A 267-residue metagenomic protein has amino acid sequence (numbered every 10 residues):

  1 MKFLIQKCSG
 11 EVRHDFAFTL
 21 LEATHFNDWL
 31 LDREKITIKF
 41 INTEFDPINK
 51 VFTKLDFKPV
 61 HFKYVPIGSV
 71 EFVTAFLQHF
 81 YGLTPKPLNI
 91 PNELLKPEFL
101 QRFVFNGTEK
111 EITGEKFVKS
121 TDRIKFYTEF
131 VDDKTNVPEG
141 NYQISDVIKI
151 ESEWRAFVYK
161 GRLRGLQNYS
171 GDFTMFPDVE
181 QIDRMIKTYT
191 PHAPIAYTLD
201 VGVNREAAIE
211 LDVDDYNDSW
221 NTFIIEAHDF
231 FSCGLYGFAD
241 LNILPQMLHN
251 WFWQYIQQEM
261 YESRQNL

Functional and structural regions predicted by a protein language model:
M1-D32, I38-T190: Active-site nucleotide/adenylate-binding loops and adjacent lid/helix of ATP-dependent enzymes
L31-R33, I195-V201, Y261-L267: Short glycine-rich, low-complexity/disordered patches
F126, R164, I209, C233-L235: Residue-level signal for secondary-structure boundary sites
E153, A196-T198, I224: Extracellular structured ligand-interaction cores
A156, L199-V201, A227: A structural signal for short, well-ordered beta-strand segments
Q181-Y197, M247-E259: Short, solvent-exposed cationic patches
P194-D215: A short glycine-rich, hydrophobically flanked beta-strand micro-motif that places a catalytic Asp/Glu for divalent metal
R205-A207, Y216-L267: C-terminal active-site "lid" helix and adjoining low-complexity regulatory extension at the edge of ATP-using catalytic
